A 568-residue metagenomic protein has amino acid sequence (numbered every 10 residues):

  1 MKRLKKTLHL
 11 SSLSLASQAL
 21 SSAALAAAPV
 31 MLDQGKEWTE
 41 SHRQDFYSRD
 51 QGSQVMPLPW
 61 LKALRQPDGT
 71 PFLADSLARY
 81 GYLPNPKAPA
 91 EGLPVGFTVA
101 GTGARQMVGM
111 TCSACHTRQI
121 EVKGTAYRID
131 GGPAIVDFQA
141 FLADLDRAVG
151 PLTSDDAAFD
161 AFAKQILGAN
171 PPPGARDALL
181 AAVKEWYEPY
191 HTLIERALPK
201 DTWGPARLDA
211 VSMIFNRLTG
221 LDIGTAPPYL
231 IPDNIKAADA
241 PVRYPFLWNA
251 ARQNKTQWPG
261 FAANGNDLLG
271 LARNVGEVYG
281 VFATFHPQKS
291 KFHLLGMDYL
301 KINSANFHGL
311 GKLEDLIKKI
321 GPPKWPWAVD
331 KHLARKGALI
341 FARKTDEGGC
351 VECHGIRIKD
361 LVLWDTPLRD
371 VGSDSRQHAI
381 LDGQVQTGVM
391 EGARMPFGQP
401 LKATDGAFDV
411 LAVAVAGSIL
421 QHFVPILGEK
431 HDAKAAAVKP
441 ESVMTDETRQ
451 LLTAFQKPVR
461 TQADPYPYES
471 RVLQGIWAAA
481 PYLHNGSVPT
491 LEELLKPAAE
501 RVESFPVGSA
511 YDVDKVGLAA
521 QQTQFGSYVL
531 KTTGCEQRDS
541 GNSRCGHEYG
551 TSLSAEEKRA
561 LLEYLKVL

Functional and structural regions predicted by a protein language model:
M1-K6: N-terminal secretory signal peptides that target proteins for export/translocation
L8, S17, G383-V385: Intrinsically disordered, low-complexity regions enriched in polar/acidic and amide residues
S11-S22: Bacterial N-terminal signal peptides
A27-L568: Periplasmic c-type cytochrome electron-transfer domains
